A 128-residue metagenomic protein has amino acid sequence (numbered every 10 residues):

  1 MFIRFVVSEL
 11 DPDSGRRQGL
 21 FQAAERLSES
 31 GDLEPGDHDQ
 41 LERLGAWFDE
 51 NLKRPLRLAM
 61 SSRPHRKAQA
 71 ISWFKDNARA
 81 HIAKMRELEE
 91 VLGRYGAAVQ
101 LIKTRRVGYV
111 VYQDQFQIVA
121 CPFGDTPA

Functional and structural regions predicted by a protein language model:
M1-D76: Long, contiguous N-terminal structural blocks used for assembly/anchoring
E90-A128: Acidic, proline/glycine-rich low-complexity IDRs
